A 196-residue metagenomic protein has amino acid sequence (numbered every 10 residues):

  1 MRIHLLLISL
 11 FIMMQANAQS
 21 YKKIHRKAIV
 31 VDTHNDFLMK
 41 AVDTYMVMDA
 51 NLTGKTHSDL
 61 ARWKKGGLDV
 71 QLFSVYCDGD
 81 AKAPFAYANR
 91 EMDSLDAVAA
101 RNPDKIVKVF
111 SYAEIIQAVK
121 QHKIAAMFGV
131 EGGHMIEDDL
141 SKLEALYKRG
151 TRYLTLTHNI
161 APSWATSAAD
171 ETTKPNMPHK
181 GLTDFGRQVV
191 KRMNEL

Functional and structural regions predicted by a protein language model:
M1-Y21: Bacterial Sec-dependent N-terminal signal peptides
A18-N176: N-terminal hydrophobic targeting/anchoring segments and the immediately downstream early-domain regions of hydrolases
M177-L196: Alpha-helix-loop-beta-strand connector modules within alpha/beta enzyme cores
